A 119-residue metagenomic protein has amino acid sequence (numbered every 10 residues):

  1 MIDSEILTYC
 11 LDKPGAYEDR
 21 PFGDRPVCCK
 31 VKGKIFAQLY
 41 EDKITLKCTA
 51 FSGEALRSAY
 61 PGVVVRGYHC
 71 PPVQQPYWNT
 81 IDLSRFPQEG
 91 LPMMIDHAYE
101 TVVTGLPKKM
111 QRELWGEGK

Functional and structural regions predicted by a protein language model:
M1-K119: Charge-dense, helix-prone N-terminal extensions
